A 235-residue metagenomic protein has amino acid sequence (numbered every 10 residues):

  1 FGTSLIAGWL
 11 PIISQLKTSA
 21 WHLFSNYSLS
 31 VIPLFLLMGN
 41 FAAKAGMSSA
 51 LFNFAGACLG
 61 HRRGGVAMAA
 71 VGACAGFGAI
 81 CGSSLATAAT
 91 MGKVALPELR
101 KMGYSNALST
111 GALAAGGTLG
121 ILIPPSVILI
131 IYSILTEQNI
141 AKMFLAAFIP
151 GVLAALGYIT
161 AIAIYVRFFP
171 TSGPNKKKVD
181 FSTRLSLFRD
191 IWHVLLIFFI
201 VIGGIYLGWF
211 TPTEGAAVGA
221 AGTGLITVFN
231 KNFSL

Functional and structural regions predicted by a protein language model:
F1-L235: Alpha-helical transmembrane segments of multi-pass membrane transport proteins
